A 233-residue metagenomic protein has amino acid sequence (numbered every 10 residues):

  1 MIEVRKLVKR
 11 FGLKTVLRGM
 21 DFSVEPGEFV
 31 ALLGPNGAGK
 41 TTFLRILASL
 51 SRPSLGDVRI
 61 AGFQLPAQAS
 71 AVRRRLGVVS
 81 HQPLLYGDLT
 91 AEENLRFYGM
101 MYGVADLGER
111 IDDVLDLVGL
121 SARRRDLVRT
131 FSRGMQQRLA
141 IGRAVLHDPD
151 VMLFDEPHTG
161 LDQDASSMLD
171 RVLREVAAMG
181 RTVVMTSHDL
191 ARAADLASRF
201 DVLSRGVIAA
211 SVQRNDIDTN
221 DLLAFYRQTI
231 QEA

Functional and structural regions predicted by a protein language model:
A48: Helix-to-loop junction immediately C-terminal to a conserved catalytic motif
G56-Q64, V72, A210: Conserved ABC transporter NBD signature motif
R96, M100-R123: Conserved ABC ATPase "signature" region
M152-D155: Catalytic Walker B motif of ABC-type/P-loop ATPase nucleotide-binding domains
S187-H188: H-loop/switch region of ABC-family ATPase nucleotide-binding domains
